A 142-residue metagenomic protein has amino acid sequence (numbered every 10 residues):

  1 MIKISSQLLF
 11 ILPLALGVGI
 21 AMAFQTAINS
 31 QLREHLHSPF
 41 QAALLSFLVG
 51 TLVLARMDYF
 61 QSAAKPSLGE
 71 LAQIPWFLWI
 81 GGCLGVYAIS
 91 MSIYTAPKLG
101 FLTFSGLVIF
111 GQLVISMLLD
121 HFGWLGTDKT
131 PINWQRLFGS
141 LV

Functional and structural regions predicted by a protein language model:
M1-G17, Q31-E34, F40, L44 (+2 more regions): Membrane-interface interhelical linkers
L16, I20, F24, L52 (+3 more regions): Hydrophobic/aromatic residues within the transmembrane alpha-helices of Major Facilitator Superfamily
F24, Y87, V114-L118: Residue positions within transmembrane alpha-helices of multi-pass solute transporters
S30, S62, I93, D120-H121: Small-residue-mediated transmembrane helix hinge/kink sites in multi-pass secondary transporters
E34-S38, M91-L107, W124: Structural motif at transmembrane-helix junctions in multi-pass transporters
V49-V53, L107-F122: Alpha-helical transmembrane segments of compact multi-pass small-molecule transporters, enriched in specific families
P75-L99: Specific transmembrane alpha-helical segments of multi-pass solute transporters/efflux pumps, especially DMT/EamA
I132-V142: Hydrophobic transmembrane alpha-helices of multi-pass small-molecule transport proteins
